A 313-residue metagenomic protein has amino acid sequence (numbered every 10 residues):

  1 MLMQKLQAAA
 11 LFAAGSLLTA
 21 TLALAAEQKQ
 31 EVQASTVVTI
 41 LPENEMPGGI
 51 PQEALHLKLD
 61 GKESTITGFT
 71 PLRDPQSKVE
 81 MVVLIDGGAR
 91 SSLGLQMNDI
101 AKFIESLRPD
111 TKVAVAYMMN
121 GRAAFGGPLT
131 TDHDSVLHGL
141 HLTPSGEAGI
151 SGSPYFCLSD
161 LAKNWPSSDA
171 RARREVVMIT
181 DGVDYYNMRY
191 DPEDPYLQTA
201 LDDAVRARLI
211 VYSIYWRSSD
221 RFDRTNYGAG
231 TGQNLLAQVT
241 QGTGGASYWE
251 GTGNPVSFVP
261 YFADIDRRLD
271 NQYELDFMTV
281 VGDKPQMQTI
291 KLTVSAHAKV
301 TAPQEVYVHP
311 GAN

Functional and structural regions predicted by a protein language model:
M1-A13: Bacterial N-terminal signal peptides that target proteins for export
S16-L24: C-terminal segment of classical bacterial N-terminal signal peptides
A25-N313: Scaffold/interface architecture of coatomer-like assemblies
